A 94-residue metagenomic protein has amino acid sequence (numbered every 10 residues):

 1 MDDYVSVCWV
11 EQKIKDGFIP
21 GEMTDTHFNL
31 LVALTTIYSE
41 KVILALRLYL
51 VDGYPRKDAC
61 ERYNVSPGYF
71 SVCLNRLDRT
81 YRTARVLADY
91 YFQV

Functional and structural regions predicted by a protein language model:
M1-F18: General nucleic-acid-binding
I19-K41: Short, Lys/Arg-enriched anionic-surface-contact patches
Y38-Y54: Short, amphipathic alpha-helical "recognition" segments used to contact nucleic acids or chromatin
D58-S66: Short alpha-helical "recognition helix" segments of helix-turn-helix
C73: Residues in the recognition helix of alpha-helical DNA-binding motifs
R76: Alpha-helical DNA-recognition elements
R79-V94: Intrinsically disordered, low-complexity basic tails/linkers immediately adjacent to helix-turn-helix/homeobox/MYB/SANT
